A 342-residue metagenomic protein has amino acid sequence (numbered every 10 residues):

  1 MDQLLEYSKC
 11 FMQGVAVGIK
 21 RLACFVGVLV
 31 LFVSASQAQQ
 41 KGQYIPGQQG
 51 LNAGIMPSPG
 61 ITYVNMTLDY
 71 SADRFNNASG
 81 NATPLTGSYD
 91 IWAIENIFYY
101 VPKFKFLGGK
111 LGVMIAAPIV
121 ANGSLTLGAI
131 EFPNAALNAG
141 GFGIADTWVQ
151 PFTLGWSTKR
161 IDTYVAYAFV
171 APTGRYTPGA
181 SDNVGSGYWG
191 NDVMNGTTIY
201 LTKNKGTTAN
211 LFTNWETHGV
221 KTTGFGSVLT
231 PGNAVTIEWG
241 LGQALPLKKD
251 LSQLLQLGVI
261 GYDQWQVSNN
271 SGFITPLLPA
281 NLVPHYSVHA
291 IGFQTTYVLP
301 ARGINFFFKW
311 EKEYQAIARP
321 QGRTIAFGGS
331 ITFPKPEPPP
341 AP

Functional and structural regions predicted by a protein language model:
Q39-Q40, A53-G60, K103-G112, W156-T163 (+5 more regions): Short loop/turn motifs that connect adjacent beta-strands in outer-membrane beta-barrel proteins
Q40-G42, Y70-A93, G128-G140, D182: Surface-exposed strand-loop-strand hairpins of Gram-negative outer-membrane beta-barrel proteins
A53, N65, N96-P102, V149-L154 (+6 more regions): Residues on the lipid-exposed face of transmembrane beta-strands in outer-membrane beta-barrel proteins
I61-S71, V113-A121, V165-A171, A209-T217 (+5 more regions): Transmembrane beta-barrel strands of outer-membrane/channel proteins
D73-N81, S124-P133, V165-A166, R175-N183 (+3 more regions): Outer-membrane beta-barrel translocator domains and adjoining extracellular loop/strand segments of Gram-negative
S88-E95, N138-W148, G185-N191, L229-I237 (+2 more regions): Residues that define the transmembrane beta-barrel architecture of outer-membrane proteins
Y89-S157: Long, hydrophobic/aromatic-enriched structural stretches that serve as scaffold segments
T223-P342: Outer membrane beta-barrel transmembrane domains
